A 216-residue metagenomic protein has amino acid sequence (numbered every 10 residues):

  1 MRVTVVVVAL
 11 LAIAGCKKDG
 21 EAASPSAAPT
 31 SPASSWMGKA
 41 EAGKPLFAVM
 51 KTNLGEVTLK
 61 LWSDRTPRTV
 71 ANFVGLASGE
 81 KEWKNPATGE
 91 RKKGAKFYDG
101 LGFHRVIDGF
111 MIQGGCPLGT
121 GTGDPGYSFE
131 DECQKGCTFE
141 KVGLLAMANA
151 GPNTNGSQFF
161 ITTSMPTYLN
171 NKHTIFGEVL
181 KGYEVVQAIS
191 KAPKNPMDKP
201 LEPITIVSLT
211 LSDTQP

Functional and structural regions predicted by a protein language model:
M1-V5, L145: Bacterial N-terminal signal peptides that target proteins for export
T4-A14: Bacterial N-terminal signal peptides
I13-P216: Cyclophilin-like peptidyl-prolyl cis-trans isomerases
